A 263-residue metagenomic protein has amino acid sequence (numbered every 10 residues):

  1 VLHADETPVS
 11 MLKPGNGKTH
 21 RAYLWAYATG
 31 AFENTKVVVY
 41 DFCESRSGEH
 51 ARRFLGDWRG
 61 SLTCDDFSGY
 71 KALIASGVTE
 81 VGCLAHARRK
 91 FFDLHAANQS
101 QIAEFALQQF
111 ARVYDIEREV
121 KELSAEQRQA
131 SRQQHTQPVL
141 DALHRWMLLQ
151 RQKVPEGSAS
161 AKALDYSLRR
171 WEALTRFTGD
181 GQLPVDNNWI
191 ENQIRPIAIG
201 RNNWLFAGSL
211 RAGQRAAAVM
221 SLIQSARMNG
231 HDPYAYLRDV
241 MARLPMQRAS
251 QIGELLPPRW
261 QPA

Functional and structural regions predicted by a protein language model:
V1-A263: Catalytic center-proximal scaffold of phosphoryl-transfer enzymes
